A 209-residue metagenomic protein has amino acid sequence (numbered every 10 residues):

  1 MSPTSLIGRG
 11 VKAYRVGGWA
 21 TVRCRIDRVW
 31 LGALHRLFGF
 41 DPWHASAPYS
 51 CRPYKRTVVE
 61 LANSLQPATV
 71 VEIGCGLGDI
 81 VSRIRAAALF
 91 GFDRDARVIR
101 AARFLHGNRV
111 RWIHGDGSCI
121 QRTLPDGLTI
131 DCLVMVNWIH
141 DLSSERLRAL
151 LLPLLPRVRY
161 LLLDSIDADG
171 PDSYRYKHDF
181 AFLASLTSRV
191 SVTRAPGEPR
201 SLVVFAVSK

Functional and structural regions predicted by a protein language model:
S2-V110, H114-L124, L142-A149, P153-L154 (+1 more regions): Class I (Rossmann-like) S-adenosyl-L-methionine-dependent methyltransferase catalytic domain, capturing the SAM-binding
P67, T129-I130: Local beta-strand N-terminus motif with an aromatic residue
V134: A conserved beta-strand element that flanks and buttresses the S-adenosyl-L-methionine
N137-W138: Short catalytic micro-motifs in class I SAM-dependent methyltransferases
